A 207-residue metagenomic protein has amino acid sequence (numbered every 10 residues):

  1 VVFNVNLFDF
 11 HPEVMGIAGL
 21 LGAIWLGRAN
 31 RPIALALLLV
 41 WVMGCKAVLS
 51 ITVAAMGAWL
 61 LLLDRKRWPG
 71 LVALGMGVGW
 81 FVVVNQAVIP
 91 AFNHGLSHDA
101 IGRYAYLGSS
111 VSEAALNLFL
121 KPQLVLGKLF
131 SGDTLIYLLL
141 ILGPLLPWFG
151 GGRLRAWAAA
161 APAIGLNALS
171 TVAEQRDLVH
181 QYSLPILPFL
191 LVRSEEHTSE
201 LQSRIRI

Functional and structural regions predicted by a protein language model:
V1-G16, G44-L49, A168: Aromatic- and kink-enriched transmembrane "portal" helix at the membrane-lumen/periplasm boundary that abuts
P12-L21, S50-M56, S183-L191: Hydrophobic core segments of transmembrane alpha-helices in multi-pass, intramembrane catalytic enzymes
V14-L39, F189: Specific aromatic-rich, kink-prone transmembrane helix
G27, W41, A58, G79 (+2 more regions): Hydrophobic residues within the alpha-helical transmembrane core of Major Facilitator Superfamily
G27-L35, L60-P69, S194-S199, S203-R204: Membrane-interface junctions at the ends of membrane-embedded or membrane-associated helices
I33-M43, V48-L62, G70-L74, A158-A159: Transmembrane-embedded, aromatic-rich helix segments that form part of the hydrophobic channel/pocket engaging
K66-G151, R155-A160: Membrane-lumen/periplasm interface segments of specific transmembrane helices in polyprenyl phosphate-linked
W157-S199: Hydrophobic/aromatic-rich transmembrane helices and adjacent perimembrane loops
